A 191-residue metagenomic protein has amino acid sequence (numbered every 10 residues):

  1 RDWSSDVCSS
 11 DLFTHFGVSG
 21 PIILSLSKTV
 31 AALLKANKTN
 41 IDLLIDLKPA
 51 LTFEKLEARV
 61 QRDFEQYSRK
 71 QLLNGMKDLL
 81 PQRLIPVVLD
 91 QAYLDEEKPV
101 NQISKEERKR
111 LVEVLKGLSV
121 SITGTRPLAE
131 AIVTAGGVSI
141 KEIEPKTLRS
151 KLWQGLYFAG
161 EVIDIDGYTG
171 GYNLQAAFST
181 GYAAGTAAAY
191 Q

Functional and structural regions predicted by a protein language model:
R1, S5-Q102: An anion/pyrophosphate-binding glycine-rich loop and adjacent beta-alpha core in soluble alpha-beta enzymes
D11-F16, L156-F158, G181: Short hydrophobic core segments
T14, T125, T134, T169 (+1 more regions): Ser/Thr-centric signal marking residues that sit in or immediately flank functional binding/regulatory motifs
S19-I22, V138-S139, V162, T169-N173: Gly/Ser/Thr-rich beta-alpha loop segments that engage phosphate groups in nucleotides
I23, S27, P86, K109-V112 (+2 more regions): Predominant activation on well-ordered alpha-helical scaffold segments within soluble catalytic domains
P86-D166: A glycine-rich dinucleotide-binding beta-alpha-beta segment and adjacent secondary-structure elements that constitute
I165-Q191: A conserved FAD-binding loop/helix module that cradles the flavin
